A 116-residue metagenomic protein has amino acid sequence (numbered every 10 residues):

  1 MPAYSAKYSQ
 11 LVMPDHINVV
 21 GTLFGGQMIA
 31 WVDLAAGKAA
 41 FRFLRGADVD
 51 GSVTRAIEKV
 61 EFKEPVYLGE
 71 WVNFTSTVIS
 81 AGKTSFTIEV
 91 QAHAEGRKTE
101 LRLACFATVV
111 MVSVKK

Functional and structural regions predicted by a protein language model:
M1-T54, V112-K116: Hot-dog-fold acyl-thioester-processing enzymes
A3, K7, Y67-W71, I79-K116: HotDog/MaoC-like acyl-thioester-processing domains
V12-H16, I57-E64, A94-G96: Short, well-ordered turn and helix-capping elements at secondary-structure junctions
G25-G26, K63, G82: Glycine-centered flexibility motif
D48-E70: Small beta-barrel nucleic-acid-binding modules, principally OB-folds
